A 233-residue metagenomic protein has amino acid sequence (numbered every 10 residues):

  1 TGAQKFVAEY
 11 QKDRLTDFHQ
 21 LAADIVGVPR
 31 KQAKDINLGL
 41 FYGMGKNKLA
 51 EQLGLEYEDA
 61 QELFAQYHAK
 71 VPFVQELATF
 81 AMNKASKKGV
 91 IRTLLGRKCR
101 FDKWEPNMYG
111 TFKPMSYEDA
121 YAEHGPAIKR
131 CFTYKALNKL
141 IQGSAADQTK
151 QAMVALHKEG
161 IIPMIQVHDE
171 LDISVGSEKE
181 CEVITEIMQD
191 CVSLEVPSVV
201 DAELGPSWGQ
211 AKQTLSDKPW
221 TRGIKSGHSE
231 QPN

Functional and structural regions predicted by a protein language model:
T1-N233: Conserved catalytic core of nucleotide polymerization and phosphodiester-bond processing enzymes
